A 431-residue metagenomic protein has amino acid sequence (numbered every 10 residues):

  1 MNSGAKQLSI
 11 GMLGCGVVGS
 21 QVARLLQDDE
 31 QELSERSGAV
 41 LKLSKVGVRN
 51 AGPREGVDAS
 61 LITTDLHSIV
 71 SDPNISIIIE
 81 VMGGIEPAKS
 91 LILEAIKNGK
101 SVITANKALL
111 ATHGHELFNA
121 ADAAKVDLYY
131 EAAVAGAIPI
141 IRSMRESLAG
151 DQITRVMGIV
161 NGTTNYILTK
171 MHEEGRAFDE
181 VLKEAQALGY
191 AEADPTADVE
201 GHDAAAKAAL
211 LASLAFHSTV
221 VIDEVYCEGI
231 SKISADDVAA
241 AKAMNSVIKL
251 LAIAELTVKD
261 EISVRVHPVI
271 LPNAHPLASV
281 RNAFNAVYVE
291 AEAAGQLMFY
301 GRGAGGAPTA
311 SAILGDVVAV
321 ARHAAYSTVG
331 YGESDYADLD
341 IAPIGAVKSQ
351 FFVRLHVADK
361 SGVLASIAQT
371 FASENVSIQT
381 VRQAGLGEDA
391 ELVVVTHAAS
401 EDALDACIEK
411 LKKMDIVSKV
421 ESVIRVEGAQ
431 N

Functional and structural regions predicted by a protein language model:
M1-N98: N-terminal glycine-/serine-/threonine-rich beta1-alpha1-beta2 phosphate-ribose binding loop of Rossmann-like
A88-N98, K107-R145: Rossmann-fold NAD(P)-binding glycine/threonine-rich loop
V102-I103, I378: A short hydrophobic/small-residue beta-strand
D122-D203, L210: Rossmann-like NAD(P)H-binding beta-loop-alpha module
E180-S279, F284-A286: Substrate-binding/catalytic subdomain of NAD(P)-dependent oxidoreductase enzymes
I230, G295-L297, G301-A307: Glycine-rich phosphate/pyrophosphate-binding beta-alpha loops
H267-E292, G306-A307, A372, V376-G387: Low-complexity, glycine/alanine/valine/leucine- and proline-rich hydrophobic stretches
A312, V317-N431: A conserved regulatory-domain signal marking ACT and ACT-like small-molecule sensing domains and adjacent regulatory
